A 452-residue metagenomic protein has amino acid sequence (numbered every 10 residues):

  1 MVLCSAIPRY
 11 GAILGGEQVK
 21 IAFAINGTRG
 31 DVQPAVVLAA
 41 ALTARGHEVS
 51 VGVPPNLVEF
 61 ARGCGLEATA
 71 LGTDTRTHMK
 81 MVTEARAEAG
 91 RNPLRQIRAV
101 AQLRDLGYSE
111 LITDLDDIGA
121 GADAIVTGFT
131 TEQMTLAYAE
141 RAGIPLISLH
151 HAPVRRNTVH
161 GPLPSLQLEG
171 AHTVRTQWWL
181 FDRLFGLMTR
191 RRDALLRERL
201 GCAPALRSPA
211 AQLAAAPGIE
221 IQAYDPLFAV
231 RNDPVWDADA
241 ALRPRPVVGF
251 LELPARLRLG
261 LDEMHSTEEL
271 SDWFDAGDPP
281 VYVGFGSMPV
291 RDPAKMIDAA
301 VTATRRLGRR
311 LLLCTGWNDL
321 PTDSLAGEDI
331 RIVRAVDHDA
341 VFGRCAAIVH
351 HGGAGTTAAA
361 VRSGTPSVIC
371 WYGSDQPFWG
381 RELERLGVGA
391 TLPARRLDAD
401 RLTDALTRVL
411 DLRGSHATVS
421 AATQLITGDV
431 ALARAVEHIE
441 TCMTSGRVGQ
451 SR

Functional and structural regions predicted by a protein language model:
I7, Y224-A347: Donor-nucleotide binding loops and adjacent catalytic segments primarily of GT-B fold Leloir glycosyltransferases
L14-T69: N-terminal subdomain of nucleotide-sugar transferases
A39, I125-T127, R334-E382: A donor-sugar binding/catalytic signature common to diverse glycosyltransferases and related nucleotide-sugar
G52-Q96: Conserved nucleotide-sugar phosphate-binding/catalytic loop shared by glycosyltransferases and other
L106-Q177, L227-F228: Conserved nucleotide-sugar donor-interacting segment of glycosyltransferase catalytic cores, predominantly GT-B
L184-A241: A short, active-site helix/loop in glycosyltransferases that binds the activated sugar's phosphate group
S374-A405: Change "using UDP/GDP/dTDP sugars" to "using nucleotide sugars
R401-R452: C-terminal amphipathic helix plus adjacent low-complexity, charged tail appended to glycosyltransferase catalytic
